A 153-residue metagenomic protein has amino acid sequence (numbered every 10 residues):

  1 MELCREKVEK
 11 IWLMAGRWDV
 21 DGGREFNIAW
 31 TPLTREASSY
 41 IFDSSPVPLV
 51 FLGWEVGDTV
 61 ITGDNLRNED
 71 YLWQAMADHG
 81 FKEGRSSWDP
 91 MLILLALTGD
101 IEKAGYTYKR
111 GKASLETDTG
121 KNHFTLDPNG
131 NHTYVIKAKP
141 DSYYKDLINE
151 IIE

Functional and structural regions predicted by a protein language model:
M1-E153: N-terminal acidic, glycine/proline-rich low-complexity segments
